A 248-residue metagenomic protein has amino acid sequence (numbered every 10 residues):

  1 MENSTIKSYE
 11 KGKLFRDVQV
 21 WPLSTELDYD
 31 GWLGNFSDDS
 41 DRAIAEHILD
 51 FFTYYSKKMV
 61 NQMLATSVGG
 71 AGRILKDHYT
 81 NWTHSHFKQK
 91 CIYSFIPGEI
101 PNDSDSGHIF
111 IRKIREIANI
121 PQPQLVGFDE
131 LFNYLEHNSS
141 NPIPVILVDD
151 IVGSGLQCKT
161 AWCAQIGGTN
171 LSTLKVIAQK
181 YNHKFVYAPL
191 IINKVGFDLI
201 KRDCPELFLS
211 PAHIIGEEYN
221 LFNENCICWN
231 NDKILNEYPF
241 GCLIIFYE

Functional and structural regions predicted by a protein language model:
E2-H86, K90, I96-S106, A164-E248: PRPP-dependent phosphoribosyltransferase catalytic core
K90-I92, P144-I146: Structural motif
I100-P144, G153-T160: Short, glycine/charge-rich flexible loops or terminal/linker lids adjacent to PRPP-binding catalytic cores
D149-I151: Active-site metal-binding loops of divalent metal-dependent hydrolases
